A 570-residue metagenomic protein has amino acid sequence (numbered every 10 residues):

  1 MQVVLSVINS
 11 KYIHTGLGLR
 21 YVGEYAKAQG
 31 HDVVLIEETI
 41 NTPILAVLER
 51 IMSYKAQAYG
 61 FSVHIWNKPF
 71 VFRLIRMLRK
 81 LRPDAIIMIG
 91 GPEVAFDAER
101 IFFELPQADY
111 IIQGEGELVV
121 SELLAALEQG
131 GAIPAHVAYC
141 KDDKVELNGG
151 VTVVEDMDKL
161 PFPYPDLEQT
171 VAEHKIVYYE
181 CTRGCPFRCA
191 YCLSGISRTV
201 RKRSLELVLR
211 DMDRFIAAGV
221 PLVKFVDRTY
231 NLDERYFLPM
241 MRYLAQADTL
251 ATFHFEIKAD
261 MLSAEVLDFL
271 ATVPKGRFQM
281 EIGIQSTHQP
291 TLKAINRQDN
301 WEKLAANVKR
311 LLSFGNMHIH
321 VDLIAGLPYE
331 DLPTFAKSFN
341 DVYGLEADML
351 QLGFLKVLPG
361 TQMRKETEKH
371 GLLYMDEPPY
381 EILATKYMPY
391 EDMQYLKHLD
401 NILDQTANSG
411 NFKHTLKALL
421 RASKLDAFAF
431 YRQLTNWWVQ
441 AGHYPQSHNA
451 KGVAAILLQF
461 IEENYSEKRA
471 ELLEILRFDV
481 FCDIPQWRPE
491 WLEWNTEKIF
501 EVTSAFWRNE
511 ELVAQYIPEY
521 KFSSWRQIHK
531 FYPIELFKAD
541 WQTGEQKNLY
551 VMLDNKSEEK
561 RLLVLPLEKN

Functional and structural regions predicted by a protein language model:
M1-G16, Q29: A short, flexible N-terminal coil/short beta segment enriched in small residues
M1-Q2, P134, A138-C181, N548-L549 (+1 more regions): N-terminal [4Fe-4S]-dependent radical SAM core
Q2, G18, Y25-A26, D32-V154: Glycine-rich beta-alpha loop elements in corrinoid/cobalamin-binding modules across cobalamin-dependent enzymes
Q2-S6, Q57, N401-N570: Radical SAM enzyme core and accessory elements
V7, L35-T39, S62, L323 (+1 more regions): Residue-level recognition of beta-strand->loop/alpha-helix junctions
H14-Y21, N449, V453: Conserved alpha-helical elements of sugar-nucleotide-dependent glycosyltransferases
D158, F162-M317: Radical SAM [4Fe-4S] cluster-binding motif and immediate context
E234, T252-M261, E265-F428: A structural motif corresponding to the C-terminal lobe/cap of the Radical SAM core domain
